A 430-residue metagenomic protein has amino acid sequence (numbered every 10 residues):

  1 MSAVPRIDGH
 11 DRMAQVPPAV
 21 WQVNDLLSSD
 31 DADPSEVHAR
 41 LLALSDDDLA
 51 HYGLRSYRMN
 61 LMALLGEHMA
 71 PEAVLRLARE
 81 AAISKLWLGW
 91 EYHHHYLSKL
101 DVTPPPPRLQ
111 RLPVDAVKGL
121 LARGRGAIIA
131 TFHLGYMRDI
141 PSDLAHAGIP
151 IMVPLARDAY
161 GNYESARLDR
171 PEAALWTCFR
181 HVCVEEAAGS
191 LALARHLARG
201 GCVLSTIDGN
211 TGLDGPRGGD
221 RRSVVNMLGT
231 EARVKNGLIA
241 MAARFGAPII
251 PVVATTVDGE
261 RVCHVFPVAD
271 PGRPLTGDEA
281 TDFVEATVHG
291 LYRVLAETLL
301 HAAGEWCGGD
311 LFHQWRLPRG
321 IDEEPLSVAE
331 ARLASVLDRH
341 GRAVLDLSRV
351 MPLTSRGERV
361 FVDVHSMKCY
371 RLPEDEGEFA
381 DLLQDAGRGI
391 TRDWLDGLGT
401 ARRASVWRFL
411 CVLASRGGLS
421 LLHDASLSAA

Functional and structural regions predicted by a protein language model:
M1-R55, M62-L65, H301-Q314, I321-G357 (+2 more regions): N-terminal targeting/anchoring "stem" of glycan-biosynthesis enzymes
S2-T131, Y136-M137, P141-S142, A166-E172 (+1 more regions): Membrane-anchoring hydrophobic helices of lipid-metabolizing enzymes
L100-P104, A173-H181, G219-M227: Short, basic, glycine/proline-bearing loop/turn elements
S142-I149: Short, surface-exposed basic-aromatic patches at helix termini and helix-loop junctions that form
M152-Y160: Short internal beta-strands
C178-S190: Active-site glycine- and acidic-residue-rich loops that bind and position anionic ligands or nucleotide-like cofactors
G189-R359, H365, E374, C411: Non-catalytic C-terminal accessory region of glycerolipid acyltransferases and related lyso-lipid remodeling enzymes
R371-A430: Long, charge-rich, low-complexity alpha-helical segments
